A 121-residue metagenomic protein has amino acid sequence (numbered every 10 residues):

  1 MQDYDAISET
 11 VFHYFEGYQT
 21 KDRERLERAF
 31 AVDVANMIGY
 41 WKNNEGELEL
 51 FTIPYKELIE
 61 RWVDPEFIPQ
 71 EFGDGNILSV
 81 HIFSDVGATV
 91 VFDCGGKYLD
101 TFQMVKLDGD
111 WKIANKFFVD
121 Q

Functional and structural regions predicted by a protein language model:
M1-E24, R28-V32, N44, L48-L50: Short, low-complexity N-terminal intrinsically disordered segments enriched in polar/charged residues
A6, A35-Y98: Surface-exposed, charged secondary-structure patches
T10, Y18, R23, A29 (+5 more regions): Functionally constrained cores in energy, signaling, and assembly domains
L26, V34, Y55, F117-Q121: Ligand-binding grooves and catalytic loops that recognize ribose/phosphate and carbohydrate rings, and esterified lipid
T89, L99-Q121: Short beta-strand edge/turn micro-motifs at domain boundaries
